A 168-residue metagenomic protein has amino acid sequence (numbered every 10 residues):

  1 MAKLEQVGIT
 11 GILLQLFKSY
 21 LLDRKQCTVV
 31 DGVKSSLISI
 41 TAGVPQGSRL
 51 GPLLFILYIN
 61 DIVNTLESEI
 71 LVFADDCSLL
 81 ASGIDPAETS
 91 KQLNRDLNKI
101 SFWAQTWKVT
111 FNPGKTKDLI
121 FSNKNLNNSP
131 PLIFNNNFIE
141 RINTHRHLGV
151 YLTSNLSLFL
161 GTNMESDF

Functional and structural regions predicted by a protein language model:
M1-E5, L14, K18, F55 (+3 more regions): Amphipathic alpha-helical interaction motifs in eukaryotic regulatory proteins
M1-L4, F17, G47, A74-S78 (+2 more regions): Short, conserved catalytic/metal-binding micro-motifs enriched in Asp/Glu and His
M1-V44: Conserved pre-catalytic core of RNA-dependent polymerases
M1-V7, C77-Q105, N123: Catalytic palm subdomain of template-directed nucleic-acid polymerases, centered on the conserved carboxylate motif
P52-A81: Active-site palm subdomain of RNA-directed nucleic acid polymerases
I70, S90-L93, L97, F111 (+2 more regions): Hydrophobic packing residues in well-ordered alpha-helices of helical domains and bundles
R95, T110-T144: Short, conserved micro-motifs composed of acidic
N137-F168: Basic, alpha-helical interaction scaffolds
